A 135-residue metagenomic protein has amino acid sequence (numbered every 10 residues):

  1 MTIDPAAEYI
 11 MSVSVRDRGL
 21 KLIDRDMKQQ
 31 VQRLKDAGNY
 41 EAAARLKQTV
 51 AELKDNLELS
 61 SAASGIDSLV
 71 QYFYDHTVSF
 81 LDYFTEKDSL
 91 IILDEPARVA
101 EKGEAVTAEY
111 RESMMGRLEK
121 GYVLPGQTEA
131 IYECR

Functional and structural regions predicted by a protein language model:
M1-R135: Long, charged N-terminal accessory/stalk domains
